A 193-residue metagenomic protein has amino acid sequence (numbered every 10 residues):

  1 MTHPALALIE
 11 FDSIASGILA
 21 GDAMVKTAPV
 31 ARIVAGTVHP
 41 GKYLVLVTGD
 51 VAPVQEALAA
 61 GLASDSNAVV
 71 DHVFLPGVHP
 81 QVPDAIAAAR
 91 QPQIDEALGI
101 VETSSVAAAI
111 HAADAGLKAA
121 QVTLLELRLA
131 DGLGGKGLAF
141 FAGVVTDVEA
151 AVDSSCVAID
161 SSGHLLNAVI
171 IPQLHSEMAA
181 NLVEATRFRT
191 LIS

Functional and structural regions predicted by a protein language model:
T2-G41, E56-A88, E96-K136, A142-S193: Long, contiguous binding/interaction regions
